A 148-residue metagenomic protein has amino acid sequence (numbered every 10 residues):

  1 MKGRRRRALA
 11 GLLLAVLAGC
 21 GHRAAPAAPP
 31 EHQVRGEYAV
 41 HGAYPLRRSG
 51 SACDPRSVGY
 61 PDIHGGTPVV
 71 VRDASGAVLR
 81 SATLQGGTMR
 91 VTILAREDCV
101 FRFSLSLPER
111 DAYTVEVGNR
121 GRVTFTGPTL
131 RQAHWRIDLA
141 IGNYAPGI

Functional and structural regions predicted by a protein language model:
M1-L9: Bacterial N-terminal signal peptides that target proteins for export
V16-G19: C-terminal motif of bacterial Sec signal peptides marking the signal peptidase cleavage site
G21-R23: Bacterial signal peptide processing site
P29-A77: Short, surface-exposed binding/anchoring microloops in extracellular/periplasmic proteins
S75-A82, R122-F125: Surface-exposed loop/edge segments in extracytoplasmic proteins
R80-L94, P128: Solvent-exposed serine/threonine-rich low-complexity stretches and specific carbohydrate-binding patches
A95-T114: Short Pro-Gly-centered beta-turn/loop motif in secreted/extracellular proteins
T124-I148: Extracellular beta-sheet/turn segments enriched in Thr/Pro/Gly and aliphatic residues
